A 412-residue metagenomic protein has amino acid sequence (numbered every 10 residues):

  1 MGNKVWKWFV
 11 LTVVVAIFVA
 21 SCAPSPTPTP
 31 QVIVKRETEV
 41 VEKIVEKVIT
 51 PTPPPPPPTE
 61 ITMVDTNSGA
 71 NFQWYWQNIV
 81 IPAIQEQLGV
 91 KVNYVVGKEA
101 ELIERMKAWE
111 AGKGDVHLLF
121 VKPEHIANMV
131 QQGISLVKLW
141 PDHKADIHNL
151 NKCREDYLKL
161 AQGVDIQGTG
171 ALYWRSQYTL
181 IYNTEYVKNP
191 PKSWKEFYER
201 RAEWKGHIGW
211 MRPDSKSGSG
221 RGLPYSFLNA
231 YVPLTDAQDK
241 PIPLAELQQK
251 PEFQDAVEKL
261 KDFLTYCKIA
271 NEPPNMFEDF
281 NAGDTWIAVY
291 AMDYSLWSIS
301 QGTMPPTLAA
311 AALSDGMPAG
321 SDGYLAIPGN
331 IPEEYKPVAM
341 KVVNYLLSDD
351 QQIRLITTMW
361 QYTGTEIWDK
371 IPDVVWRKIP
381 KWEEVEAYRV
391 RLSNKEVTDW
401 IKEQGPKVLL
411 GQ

Functional and structural regions predicted by a protein language model:
M1-E60, L180: Intrinsically disordered, low-complexity Ser/Thr/Pro-rich tracts
C22, Q352-Q412: C-terminal capping/gating helix-and-loop segments adjacent to ligand/active sites or protein-protein/ligand interfaces
P56-M129: Early extracytoplasmic/lumenal segment of secretory-pathway proteins
T66-Q77, D115, K122-C267, P274-N275: Extracytoplasmic ligand-binding site segments that recognize negatively charged/polar headgroups
F72, E203-P213, Y345-D369: Periplasmic-binding protein-like
V80, V90, S193, D255-K259 (+2 more regions): Short amphipathic alpha-helical coupling segments at ligand-binding clamshell hinges and other catalytic/signaling
T179-Y186, L228-Y231, S321-E334, R354-T358: A bilobed periplasmic-binding-protein/Venus flytrap-type ligand-binding module shared by bacterial periplasmic
T265-I331, W368-R377: Extracytoplasmic/periplasmic substrate-binding proteins
